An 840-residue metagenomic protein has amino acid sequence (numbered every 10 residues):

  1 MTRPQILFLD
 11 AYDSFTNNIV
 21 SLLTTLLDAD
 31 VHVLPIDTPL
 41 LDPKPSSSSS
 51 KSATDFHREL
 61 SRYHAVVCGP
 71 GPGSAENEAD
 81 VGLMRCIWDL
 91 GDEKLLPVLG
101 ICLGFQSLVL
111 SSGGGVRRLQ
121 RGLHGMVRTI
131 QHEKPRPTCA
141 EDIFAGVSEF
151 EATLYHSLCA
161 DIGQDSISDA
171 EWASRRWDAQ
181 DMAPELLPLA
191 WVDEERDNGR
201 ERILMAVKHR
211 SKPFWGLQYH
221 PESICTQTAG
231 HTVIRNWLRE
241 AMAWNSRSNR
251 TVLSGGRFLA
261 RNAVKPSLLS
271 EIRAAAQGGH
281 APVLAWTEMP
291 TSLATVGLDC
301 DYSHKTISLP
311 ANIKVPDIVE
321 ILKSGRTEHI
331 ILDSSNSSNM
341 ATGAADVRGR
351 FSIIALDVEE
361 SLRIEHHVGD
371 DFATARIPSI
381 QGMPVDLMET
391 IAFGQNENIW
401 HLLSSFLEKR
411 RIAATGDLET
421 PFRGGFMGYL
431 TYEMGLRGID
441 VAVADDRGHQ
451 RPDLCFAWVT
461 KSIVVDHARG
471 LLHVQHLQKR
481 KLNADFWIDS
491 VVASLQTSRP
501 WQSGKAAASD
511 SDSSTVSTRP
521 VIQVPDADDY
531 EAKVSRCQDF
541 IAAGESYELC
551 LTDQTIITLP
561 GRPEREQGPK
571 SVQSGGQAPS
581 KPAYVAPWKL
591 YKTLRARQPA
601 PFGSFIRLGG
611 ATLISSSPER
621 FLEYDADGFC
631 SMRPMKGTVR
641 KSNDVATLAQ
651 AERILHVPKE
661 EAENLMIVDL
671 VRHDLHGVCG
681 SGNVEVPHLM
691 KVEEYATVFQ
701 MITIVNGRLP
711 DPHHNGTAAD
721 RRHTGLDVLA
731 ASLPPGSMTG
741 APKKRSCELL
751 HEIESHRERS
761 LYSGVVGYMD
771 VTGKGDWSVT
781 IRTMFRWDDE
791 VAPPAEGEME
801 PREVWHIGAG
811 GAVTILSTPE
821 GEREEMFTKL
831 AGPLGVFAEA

Functional and structural regions predicted by a protein language model:
M1-Q5: A short, charged/proline- and glycine-enriched loop that marks the coil->beta-strand transition at the N-terminal
L7, D13-I101, S112, M242: Flexible gly/pro-rich beta->alpha loop and the following alpha-helix that scaffold active-site loops
L9-D10, Y219, V668: Active-site flanking residues adjacent to catalytic metal/cofactor-binding acidic residues
P43-S61, S166-L187, E194-G199, G561-A583 (+2 more regions): Intrinsically disordered, low-complexity domain-flanking/linker segments in eukaryotic proteins, enriched
P70-A75, G104, E222, Y432: Short glycine-rich anion-binding loops that position phosphate/pyrophosphate groups of nucleotides and phosphorylated
G82-L90, L95-I101, Q106-R235, R239: Pocket-forming structural segment of enzyme catalytic cores
S174, F214, P221-L284: Acyltransferase
I272-A840: Extended alpha-helical targeting/anchoring segments, especially N-terminal organellar/secretory targeting helices
